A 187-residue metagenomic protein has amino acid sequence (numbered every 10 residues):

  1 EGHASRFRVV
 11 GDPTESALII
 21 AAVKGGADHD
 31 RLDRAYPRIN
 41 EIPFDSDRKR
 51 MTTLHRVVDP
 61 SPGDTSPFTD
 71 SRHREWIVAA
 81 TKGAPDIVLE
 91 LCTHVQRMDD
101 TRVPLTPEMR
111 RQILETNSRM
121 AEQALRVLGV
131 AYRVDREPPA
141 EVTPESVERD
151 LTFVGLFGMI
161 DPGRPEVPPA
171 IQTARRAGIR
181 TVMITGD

Functional and structural regions predicted by a protein language model:
E1-T152, M159, Q172-T173, R180-G186: Cytosolic catalytic regions of ATP/NTP-dependent phosphoryl-transfer enzymes
G163-T173: The conserved cystathionine-beta-synthase
